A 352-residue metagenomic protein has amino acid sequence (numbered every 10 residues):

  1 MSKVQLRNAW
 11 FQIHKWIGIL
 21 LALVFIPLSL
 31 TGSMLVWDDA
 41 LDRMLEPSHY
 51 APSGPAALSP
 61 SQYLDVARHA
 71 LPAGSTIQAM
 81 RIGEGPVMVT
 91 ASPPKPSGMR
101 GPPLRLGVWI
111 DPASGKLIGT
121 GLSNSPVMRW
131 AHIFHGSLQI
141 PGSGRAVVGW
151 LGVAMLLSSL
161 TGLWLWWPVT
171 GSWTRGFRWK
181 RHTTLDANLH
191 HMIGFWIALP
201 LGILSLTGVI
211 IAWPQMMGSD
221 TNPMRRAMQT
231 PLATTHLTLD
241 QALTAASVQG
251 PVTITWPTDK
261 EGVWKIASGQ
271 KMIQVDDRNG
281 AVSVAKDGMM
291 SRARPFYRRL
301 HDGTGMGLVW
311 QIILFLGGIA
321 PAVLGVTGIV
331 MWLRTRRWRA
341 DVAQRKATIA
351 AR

Functional and structural regions predicted by a protein language model:
M1-R352: Conserved histidines in hydrophobic membrane contexts and catalytic metal-binding motifs
